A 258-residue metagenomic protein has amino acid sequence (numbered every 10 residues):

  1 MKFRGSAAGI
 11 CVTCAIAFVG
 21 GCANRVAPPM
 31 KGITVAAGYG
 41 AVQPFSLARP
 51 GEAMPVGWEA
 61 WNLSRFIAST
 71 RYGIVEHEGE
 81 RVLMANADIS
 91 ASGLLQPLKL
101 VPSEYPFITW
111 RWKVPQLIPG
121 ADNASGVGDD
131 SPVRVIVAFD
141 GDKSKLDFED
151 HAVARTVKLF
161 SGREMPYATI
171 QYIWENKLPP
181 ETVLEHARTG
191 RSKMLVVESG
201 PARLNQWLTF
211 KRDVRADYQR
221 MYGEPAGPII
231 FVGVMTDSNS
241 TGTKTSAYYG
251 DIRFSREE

Functional and structural regions predicted by a protein language model:
F18-G21: C-terminal motif of bacterial Sec signal peptides marking the signal peptidase cleavage site
A23-S64, F148-R155: Extracellular carbohydrate-recognition regions
V26-M30, V133-V135, G190-G200, L204-G242: Extracellular beta-strand ligand-recognition surfaces/modules
F45, V232, I252-F254: Extracellular beta-strand elements of beta-rich domains used for carbohydrate recognition/degradation or cell-matrix
T70-S92: Short carbohydrate-recognition loop motifs
P97-I108, P201-L204: Extracellular/lumenal carbohydrate-interaction signature centered on repeated Trp-anchored short motifs
E104-A154, K158: Extracellular-facing segments of soluble proteins and assemblies that are Gly/Ser/Thr-biased and enriched in aromatics
D130, D140-R188: Extracellular/luminal beta-rich ligand-recognition and adhesion surfaces characterized by aromatic-Gly/Pro-enriched
